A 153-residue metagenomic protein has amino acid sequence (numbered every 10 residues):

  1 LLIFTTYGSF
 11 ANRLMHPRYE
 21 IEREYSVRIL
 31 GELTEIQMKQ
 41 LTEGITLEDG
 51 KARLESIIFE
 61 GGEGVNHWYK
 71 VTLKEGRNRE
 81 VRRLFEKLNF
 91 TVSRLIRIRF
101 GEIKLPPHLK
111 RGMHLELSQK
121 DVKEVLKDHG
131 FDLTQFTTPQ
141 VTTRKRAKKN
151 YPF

Functional and structural regions predicted by a protein language model:
L1-F153: Basic, flexible Lys/Arg- and Gly-enriched helix-loop patches that mediate nucleic-acid binding at interfaces with rRNA
